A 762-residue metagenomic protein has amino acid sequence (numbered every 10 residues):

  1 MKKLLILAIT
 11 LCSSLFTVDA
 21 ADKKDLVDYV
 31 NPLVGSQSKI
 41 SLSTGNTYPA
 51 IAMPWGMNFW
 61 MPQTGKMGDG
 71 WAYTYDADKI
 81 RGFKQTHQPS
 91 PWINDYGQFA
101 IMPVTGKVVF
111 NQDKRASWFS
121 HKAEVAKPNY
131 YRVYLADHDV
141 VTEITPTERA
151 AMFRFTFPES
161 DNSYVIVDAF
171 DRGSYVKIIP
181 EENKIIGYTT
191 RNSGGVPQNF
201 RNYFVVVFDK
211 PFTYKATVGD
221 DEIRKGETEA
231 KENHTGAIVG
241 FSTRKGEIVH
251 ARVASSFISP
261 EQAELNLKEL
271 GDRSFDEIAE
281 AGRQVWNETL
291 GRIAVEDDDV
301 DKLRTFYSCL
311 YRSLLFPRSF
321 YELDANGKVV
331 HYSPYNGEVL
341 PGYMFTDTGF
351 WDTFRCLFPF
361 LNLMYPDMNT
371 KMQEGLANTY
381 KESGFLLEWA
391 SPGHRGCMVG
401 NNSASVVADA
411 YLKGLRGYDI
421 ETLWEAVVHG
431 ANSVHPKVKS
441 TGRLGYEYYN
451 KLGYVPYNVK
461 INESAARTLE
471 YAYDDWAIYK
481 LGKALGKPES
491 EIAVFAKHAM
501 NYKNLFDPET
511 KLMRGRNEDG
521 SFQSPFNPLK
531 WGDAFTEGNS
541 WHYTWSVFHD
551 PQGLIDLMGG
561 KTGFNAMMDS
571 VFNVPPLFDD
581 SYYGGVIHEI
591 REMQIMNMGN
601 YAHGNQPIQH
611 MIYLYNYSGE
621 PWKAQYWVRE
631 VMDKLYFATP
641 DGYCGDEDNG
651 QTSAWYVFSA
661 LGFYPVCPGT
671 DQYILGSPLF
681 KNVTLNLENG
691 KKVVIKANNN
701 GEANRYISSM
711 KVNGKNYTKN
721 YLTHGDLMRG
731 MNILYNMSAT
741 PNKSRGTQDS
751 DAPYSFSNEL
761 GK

Functional and structural regions predicted by a protein language model:
M1-D22: Bacterial Sec-dependent N-terminal signal peptides
A21-F358, N362-S405, Y411-L469, A477 (+9 more regions): Accessory carbohydrate-recognition regions in carbohydrate-active enzymes
D474: ATP-dependent phospho-/nucleotidyl transfer catalytic cores
Y706: Extracellular attachment/recognition segments
